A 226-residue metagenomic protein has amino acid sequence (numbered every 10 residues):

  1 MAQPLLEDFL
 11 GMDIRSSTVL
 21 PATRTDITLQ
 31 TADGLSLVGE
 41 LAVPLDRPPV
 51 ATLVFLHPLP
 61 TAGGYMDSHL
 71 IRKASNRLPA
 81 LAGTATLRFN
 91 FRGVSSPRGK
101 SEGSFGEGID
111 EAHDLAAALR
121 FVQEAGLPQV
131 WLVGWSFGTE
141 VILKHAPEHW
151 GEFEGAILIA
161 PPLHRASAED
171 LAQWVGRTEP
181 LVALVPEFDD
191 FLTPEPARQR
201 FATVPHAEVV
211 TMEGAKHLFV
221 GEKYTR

Functional and structural regions predicted by a protein language model:
A2-R47, A51: N-terminal cap/lid segment of alpha/beta-hydrolase-fold proteins
Q30, L35-V43, P49-A125: Serine-hydrolase catalytic machinery in alpha/beta-hydrolase-like enzymes
S68-K73, D170-V175, R226: Charged helix-capping and loop-helix junction motifs
H113-R177: Primarily recognizes the serine-hydrolase "nucleophile elbow" in alpha/beta-hydrolase and SGNH/GDSL folds
H164-R165, E187-L192, H217-L218: Acidic catalytic loop of the alpha/beta-hydrolase fold
R177-T178, A183-V185, D189: Short beta-strand/loop motif that positions the catalytic acidic residue of the alpha/beta-hydrolase fold
E187, F191-A207: Conserved loop-alpha-helix segment in the C-terminal half of the alpha/beta-hydrolase fold that carries the catalytic
A215-R226: Catalytic histidine-centered segment of alpha/beta-hydrolase-like enzymes
